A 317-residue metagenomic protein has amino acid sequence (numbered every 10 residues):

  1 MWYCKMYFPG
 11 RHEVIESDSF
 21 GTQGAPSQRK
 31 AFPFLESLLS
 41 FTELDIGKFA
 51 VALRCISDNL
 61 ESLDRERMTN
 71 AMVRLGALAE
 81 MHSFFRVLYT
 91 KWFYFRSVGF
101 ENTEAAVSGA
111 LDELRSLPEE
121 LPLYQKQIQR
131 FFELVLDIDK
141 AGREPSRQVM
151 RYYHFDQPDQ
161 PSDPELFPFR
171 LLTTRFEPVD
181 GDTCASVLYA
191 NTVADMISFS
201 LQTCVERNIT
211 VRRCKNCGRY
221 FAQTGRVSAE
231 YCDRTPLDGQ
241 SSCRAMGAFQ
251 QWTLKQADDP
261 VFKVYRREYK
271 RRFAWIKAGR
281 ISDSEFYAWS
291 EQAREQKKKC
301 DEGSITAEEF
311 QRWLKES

Functional and structural regions predicted by a protein language model:
M1-A222, W252-T253, D259-I276, D283-D301 (+1 more regions): Short helix-coil boundary/hinge micro-motifs
Y220, D238, F249: Short loop/turn segments at secondary-structure transitions that flank enzyme active sites
T224-S228, G279-R280: Long alpha-helical, hydrophobic tracts
R226-M246: Cysteine-rich micro-motifs
Q240-S241, Q251-T253: Extracellular/mature segments of secreted proteins
